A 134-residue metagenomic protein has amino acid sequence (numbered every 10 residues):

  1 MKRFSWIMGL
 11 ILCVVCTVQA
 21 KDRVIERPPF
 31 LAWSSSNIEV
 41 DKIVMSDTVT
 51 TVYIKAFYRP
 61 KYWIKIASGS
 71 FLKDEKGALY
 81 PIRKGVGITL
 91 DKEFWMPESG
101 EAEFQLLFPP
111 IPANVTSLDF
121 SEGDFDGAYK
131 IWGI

Functional and structural regions predicted by a protein language model:
M1-V24: Bacterial Sec-dependent N-terminal signal peptides
D22-D47, E75-I88: Low-complexity, acidic Ser/Thr/Pro/Gly-rich terminal tails and inter-domain linkers that flank the onset of structured
V49-Y58: Short, well-ordered beta-strand segments enriched in hydrophobic/aromatic residues
F57-P97: The feature marks short-to-medium sequence segments in extracytoplasmic or secretory-pathway proteins
W63-K65, A113-V115, G127-Y129: A cross-taxa feature marking solvent-exposed loop/turn segments within ectodomains of secreted and single-pass membrane
P81-L118, F125: Short, solvent-exposed, Trp/other aromatic-anchored flexible loops in extracytoplasmic proteins
D119-I134: Surface-exposed edge beta-strands and adjoining flexible/disordered loops or tails in beta-rich
